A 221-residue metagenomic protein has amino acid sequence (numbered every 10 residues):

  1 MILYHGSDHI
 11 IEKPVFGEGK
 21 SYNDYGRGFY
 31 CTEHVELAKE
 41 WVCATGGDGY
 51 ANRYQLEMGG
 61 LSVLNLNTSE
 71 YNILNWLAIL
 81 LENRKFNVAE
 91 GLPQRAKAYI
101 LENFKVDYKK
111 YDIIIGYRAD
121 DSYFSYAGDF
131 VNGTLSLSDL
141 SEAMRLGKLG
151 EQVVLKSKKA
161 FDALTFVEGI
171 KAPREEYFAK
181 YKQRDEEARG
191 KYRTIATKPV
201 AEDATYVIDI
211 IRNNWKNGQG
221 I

Functional and structural regions predicted by a protein language model:
M1-D24, N52, I211-N213, N217 (+1 more regions): ADP-ribose/NAD+-binding catalytic cleft of ART/PARP-like enzymes
I2, F29, A51-N52, Q152-V153: A broad, low-specificity signal marking well-ordered, structured residues that form hydrophobic/aromatic
L3-H9, G26-T32, A127-F130: Short linear motifs at secondary-structure transitions and domain/linker junctions
D8-H9, V35, M58-G60: Short, flexible loop/turn elements at secondary-structure junctions
K20-T45: Extended catalytic/binding region for NAD+/ADP-ribose chemistry, centered on the ART fold
T45-G49, M58-I221: Conserved NAD+-utilizing ADP-ribose enzyme module
Q55: Exposed, tryptophan/tyrosine-rich binding patches on extracellular proteins that engage cell-surface glycans
